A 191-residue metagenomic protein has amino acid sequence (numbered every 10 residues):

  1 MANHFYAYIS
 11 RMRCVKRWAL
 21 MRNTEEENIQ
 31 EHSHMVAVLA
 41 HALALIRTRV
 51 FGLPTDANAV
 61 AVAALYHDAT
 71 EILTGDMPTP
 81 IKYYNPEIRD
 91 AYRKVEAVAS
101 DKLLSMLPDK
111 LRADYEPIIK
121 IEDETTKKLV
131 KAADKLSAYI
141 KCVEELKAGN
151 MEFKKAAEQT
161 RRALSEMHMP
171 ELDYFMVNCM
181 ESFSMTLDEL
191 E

Functional and structural regions predicted by a protein language model:
M1-E191: Alpha-helical, largely C-terminal catalytic domains that coordinate divalent metal ions via clustered Asp/Glu/His
